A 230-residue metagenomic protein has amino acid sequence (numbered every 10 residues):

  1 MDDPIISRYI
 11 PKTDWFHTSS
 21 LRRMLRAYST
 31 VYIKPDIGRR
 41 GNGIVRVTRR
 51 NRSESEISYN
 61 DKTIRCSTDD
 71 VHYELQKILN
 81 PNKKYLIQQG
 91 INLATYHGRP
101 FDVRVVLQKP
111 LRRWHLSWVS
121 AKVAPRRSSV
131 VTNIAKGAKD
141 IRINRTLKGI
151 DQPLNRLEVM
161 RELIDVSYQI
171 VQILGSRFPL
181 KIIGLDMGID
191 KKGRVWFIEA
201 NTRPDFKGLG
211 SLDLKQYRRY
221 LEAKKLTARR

Functional and structural regions predicted by a protein language model:
M1-G43: A conserved helix-loop-beta module that forms one wall/lid of the active-site cleft in ATP-utilizing catalytic domains
L25, I37-R39, Y96-P100, P179: A short catalytic or substrate-binding loop motif that flags glycine-/basic-rich loops and adjacent residues that bind
Y28, N60-K139: Phosphate-binding site of ATP-dependent enzymes
N42, F101-V103, L185: Change "...and in nucleic-acid phosphodiester-cleaving endonucleases..." to "...and in nucleic-acid processing enzymes
R50, V106-P110, G188-K192: Short beta-strand micro-motifs enriched in acidic
I78-I91, H115, R127-G188: A long amphipathic alpha-helix within ATP-dependent nucleotide-binding catalytic cores
L147-L154, E158-D165, S176-L180, I189-R230: C-terminal active-site "lid" helix and adjoining low-complexity regulatory extension at the edge of ATP-using catalytic
